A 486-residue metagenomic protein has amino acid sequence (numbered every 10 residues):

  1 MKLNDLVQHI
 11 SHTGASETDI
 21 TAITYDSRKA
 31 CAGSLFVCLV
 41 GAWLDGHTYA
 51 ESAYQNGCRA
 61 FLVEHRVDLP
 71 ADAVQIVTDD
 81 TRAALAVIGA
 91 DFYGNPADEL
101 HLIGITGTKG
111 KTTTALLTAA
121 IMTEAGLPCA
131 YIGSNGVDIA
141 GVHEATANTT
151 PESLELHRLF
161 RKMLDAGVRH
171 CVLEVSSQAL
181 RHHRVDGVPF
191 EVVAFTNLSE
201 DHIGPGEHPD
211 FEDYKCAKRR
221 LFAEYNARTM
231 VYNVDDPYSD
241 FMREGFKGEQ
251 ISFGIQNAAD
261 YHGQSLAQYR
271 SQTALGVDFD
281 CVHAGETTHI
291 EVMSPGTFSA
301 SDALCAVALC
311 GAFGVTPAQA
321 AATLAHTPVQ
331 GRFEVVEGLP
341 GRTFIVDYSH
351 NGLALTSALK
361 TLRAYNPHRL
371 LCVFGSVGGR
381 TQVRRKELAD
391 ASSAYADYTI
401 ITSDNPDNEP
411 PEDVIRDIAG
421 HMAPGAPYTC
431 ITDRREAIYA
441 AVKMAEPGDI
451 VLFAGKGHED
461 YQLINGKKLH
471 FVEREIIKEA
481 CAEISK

Functional and structural regions predicted by a protein language model:
M1-H12, A30-L35, C305-A318, A322-G331 (+1 more regions): ATP-dependent carboxylate-amine ligase
M1-V87, D91, P237, T273 (+6 more regions): N-terminal leader/targeting and accessory segments in enzymes
L3, V67-D72, A166, V192-F344 (+2 more regions): Acidic, Mg2+-coordinating active-site environments of NTP-dependent enzymes
L6, S34, A53, I88 (+13 more regions): Residue-level signal for inorganic ion chemistry
A22-Y25, G57-E64, L173, T229-N233 (+1 more regions): Short, hydrophobic beta-strand segments that form beta-sheet elements in well-ordered domains
A50, A119, F160, K218 (+3 more regions): Generic hydrophobic/aromatic pocket-lining and core-packing "Φ" positions
R59, E191, D397: Receiver (REC) domain switch/active-site residues of two-component response regulators
L85-V234, D240-F246, Y365-N366, S485: Phosphate-binding loop of NTP-binding sites
